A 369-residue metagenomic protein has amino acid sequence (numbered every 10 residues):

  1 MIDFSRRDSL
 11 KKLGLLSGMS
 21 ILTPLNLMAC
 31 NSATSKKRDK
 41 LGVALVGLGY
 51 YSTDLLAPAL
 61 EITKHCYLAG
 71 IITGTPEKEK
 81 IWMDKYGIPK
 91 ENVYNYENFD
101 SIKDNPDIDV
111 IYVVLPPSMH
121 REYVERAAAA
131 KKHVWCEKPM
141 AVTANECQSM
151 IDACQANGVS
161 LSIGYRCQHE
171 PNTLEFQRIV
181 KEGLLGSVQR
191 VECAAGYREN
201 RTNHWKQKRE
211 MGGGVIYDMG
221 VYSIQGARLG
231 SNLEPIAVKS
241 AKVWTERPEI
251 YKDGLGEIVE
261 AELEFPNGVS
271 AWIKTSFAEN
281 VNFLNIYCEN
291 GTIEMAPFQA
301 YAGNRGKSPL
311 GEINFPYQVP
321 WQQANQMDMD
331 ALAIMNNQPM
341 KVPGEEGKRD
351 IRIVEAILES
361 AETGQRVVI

Functional and structural regions predicted by a protein language model:
M1-S17: N-terminal secretory signal peptides and thylakoid transit peptides that target proteins across membranes
L16-G87: N-terminal Rossmann-like dinucleotide-binding module
D39, C167-K252, G364: Predominantly a Rossmann-like dinucleotide-binding segment in NAD(P)-dependent oxidoreductases
G70, V110, R190: Short, Asp-centered acidic motifs that coordinate Mg2+ and/or phosphate in catalytic or ligand-binding sites
N92-E97: Short acidic-hydrophobic, aromatic-tinged amphipathic segments that line or gate anion-handling sites
D109-P117, R121-Q168, G183: Beta-strand-loop-alpha-helix segment that lines the small-molecule cofactor/substrate pocket of alpha/beta enzymes
R166, F283-R352, V367-I369: C-terminal glycine/acidic-rich active-site capping loop/insertion
Q225-A302, M327-Q338: Contiguous beta-strand/loop segments that form the cofactor/metal-binding neighborhood of enzyme cores
